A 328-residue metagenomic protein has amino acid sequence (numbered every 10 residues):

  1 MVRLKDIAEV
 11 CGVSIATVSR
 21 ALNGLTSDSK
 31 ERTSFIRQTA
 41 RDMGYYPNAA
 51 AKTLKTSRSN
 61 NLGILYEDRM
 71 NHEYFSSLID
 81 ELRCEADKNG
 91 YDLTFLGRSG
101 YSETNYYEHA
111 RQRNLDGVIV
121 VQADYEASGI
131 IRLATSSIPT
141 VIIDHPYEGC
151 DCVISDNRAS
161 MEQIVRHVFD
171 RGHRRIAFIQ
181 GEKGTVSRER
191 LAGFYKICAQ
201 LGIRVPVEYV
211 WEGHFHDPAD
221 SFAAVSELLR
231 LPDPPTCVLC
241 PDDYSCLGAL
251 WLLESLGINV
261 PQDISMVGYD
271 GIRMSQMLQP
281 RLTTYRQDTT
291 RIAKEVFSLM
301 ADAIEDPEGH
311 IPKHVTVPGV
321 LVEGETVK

Functional and structural regions predicted by a protein language model:
M1-N60, K328: N-terminal helix-turn-helix DNA-binding module of bacterial transcription factors
V2, S57, N61-R166, D170 (+1 more regions): Alpha-helical recognition/docking segments in bacterial nutrient-uptake and carbohydrate-utilization systems
T39, E81-E85, R132, E189-L201 (+1 more regions): Alpha-helical structural signal in soluble globular domains
Y46, D87-D92, P139, R174 (+2 more regions): Residue-level detector of anion-binding/catalytic polar loops
L65, L115-V121, A177-Q180, L231-D242 (+1 more regions): Periplasmic-binding protein-like
E67-F75, F95-E103, V153-Q163, I179-S226 (+4 more regions): Hinge/beta->alpha junction and helix N-cap segments in small-molecule ligand-binding domains
S226-K328: Flexible loop/turn connectors
